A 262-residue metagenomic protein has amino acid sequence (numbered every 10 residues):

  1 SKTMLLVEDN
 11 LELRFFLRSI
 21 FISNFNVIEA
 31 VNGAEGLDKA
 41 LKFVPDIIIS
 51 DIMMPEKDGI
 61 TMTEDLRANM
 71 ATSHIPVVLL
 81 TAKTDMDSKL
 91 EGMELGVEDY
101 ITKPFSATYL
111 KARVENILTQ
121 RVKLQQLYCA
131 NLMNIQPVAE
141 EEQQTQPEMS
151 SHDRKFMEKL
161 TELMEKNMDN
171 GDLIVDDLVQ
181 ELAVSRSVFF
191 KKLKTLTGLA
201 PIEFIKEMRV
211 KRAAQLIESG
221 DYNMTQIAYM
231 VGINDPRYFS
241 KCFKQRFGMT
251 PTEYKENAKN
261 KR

Functional and structural regions predicted by a protein language model:
F15-S19: Charged docking surfaces used in two-component/phosphorelay signaling
E29-I47: Acidic, metal-coordinating helix/loop segments flanking the phosphotransfer/catalytic sites of two-component signaling
M54: Receiver (REC) domain active-site loop signature in two-component systems and cognate sites in sensor histidine kinases
F105-V114, L118, Q126: C-terminal output helix
V175-F204, M230-T250: Basic/polar phosphate-binding segments, predominantly the helix-turn-helix DNA-binding elements of transcriptional
T195-N234, N257-R262: Terminal helix-turn-helix DNA-binding modules in bacterial transcription factors
